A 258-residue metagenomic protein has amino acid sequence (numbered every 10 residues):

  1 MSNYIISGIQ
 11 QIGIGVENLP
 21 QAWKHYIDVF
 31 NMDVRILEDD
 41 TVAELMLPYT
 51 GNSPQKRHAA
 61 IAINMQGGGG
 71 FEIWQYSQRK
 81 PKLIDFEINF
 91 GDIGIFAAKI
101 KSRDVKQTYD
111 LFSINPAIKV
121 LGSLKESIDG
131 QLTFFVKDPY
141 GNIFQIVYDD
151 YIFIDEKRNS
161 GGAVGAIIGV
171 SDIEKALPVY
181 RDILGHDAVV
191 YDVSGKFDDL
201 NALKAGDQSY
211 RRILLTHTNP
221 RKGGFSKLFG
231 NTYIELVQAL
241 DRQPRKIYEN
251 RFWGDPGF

Functional and structural regions predicted by a protein language model:
Y4, I14-G68, K125-S127, F135 (+1 more regions): Core segments of cupin and vicinal oxygen chelate
S7-E17, Q55-Q78, K82-L111, L132-K137 (+4 more regions): Vicinal oxygen chelate
V34-R35, G69, K80-K82, F144-I146 (+2 more regions): Short loop/beta submotifs within extracellular cysteine-rich repeat domains
V42-L47, K80-D85, I152-I154, K196-N201 (+2 more regions): A short, acidic/glycine-rich surface segment
E72-Y76, Q131-E156: Short, structured interface segments
I118-K125: Short, basic/aromatic recognition patches
F144-R181, V189: Loop-centered beta-sheet repeat module
